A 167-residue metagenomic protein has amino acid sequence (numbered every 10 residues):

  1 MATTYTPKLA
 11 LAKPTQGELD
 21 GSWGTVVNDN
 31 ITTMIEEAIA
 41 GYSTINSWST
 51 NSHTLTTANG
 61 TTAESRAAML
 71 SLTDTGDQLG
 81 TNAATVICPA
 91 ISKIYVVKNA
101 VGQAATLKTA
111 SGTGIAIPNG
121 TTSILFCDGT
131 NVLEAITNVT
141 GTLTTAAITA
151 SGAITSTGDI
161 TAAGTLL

Functional and structural regions predicted by a protein language model:
A2-A105: Exposed extracellular interaction/assembly regions and N-terminal maturation sites
G17, G76-Q78, V101-Q103, T113 (+3 more regions): Residues that cap or initiate secondary-structure elements
S22-D29, N119-G129: Extracellular disulfide-bonded cysteine-rich modules/repeats
I31-A40, Q103-S111, I124-N138: Short, surface-exposed terminal/edge motifs of secreted or surface/virion proteins that either
G41-S52, K108-T113, L133-L167: Intrinsic low-complexity, repeat-rich intrinsically disordered segments enriched in small/flexible residues
G76, V101, T121, G129-N131 (+3 more regions): A broadly conserved detector of short glycine/acidic/proline-rich loop/turn motifs that flank catalytic sites and bind
I115-I117: Short beta-strand segments within Ig-like beta-sandwich modules, predominantly Fibronectin type-III
